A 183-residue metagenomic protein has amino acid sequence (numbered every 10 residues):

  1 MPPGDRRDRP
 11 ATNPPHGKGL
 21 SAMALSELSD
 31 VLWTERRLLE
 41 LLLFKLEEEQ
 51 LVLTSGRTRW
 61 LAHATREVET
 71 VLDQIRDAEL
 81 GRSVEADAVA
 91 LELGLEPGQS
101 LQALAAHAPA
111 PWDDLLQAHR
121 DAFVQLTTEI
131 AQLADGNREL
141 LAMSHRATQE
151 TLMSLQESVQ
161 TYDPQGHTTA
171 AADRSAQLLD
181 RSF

Functional and structural regions predicted by a protein language model:
P2, P15-L104: Extended, charge-rich alpha-helical scaffolding segments
P2, S100-F183: Short terminal interaction segments
D5-D8, N13: Intrinsic-disorder-associated, low-complexity terminal segments enriched in Asp/Asn/His/Tyr and depleted of Lys/Arg
R7-D8, L28-L32, L178: Short helix-onset patch at the extreme N-terminus, typifying the N->h transition of secretory signal peptides
A11, V68-T70, Q156: Hydrophobic alpha-helical segments
T12, G17, G136-N137: Generic cytosolic/nucleocytoplasmic N-terminal low-complexity/intrinsically disordered segments
